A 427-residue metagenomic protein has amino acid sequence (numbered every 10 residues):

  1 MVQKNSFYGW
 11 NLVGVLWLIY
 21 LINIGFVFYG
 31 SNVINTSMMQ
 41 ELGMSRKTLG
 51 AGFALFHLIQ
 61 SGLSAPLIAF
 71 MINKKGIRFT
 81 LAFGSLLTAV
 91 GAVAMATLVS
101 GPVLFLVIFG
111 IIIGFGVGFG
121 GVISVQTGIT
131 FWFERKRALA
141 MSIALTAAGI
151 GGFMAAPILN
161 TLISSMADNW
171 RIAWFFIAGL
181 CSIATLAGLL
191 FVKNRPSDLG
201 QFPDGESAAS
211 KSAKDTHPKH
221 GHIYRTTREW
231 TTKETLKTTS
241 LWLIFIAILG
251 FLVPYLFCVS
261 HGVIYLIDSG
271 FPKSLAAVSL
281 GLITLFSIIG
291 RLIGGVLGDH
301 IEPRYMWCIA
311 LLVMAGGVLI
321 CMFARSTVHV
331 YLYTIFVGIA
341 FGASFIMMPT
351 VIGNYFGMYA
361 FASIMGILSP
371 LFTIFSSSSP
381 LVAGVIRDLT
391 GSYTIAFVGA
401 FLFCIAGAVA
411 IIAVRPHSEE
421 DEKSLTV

Functional and structural regions predicted by a protein language model:
N11-S37, L42-R46, A156, C258-V263 (+1 more regions): Extracytoplasmic
L21, V103-G120, H329-G342: Hydrophobic core of transmembrane alpha-helices in multi-pass small-molecule transporters, especially MFS/SLC-type
S31-N35, K233-L292, S379: Extracytoplasmic gate region of multi-pass secondary transporters
M38, F119-F133, A343-F356: Intracellular juxtamembrane helix-capping segments at the cytosolic ends of symmetry-related transmembrane helices
A54-F70, G281-I293: Central cavity-lining transmembrane alpha-helices of secondary-active solute carriers, predominantly the Major
L86-S100, V313-R325: C-terminal ends and interior cores of transmembrane alpha-helices in multi-pass membrane transporters/permeases
F109-T146: Cytoplasmic helix-loop-helix junction between adjacent transmembrane helices in 12-TM secondary transporters
A148-S197: Helix-loop-helix hairpin linking two adjacent transmembrane segments in secondary transporters
